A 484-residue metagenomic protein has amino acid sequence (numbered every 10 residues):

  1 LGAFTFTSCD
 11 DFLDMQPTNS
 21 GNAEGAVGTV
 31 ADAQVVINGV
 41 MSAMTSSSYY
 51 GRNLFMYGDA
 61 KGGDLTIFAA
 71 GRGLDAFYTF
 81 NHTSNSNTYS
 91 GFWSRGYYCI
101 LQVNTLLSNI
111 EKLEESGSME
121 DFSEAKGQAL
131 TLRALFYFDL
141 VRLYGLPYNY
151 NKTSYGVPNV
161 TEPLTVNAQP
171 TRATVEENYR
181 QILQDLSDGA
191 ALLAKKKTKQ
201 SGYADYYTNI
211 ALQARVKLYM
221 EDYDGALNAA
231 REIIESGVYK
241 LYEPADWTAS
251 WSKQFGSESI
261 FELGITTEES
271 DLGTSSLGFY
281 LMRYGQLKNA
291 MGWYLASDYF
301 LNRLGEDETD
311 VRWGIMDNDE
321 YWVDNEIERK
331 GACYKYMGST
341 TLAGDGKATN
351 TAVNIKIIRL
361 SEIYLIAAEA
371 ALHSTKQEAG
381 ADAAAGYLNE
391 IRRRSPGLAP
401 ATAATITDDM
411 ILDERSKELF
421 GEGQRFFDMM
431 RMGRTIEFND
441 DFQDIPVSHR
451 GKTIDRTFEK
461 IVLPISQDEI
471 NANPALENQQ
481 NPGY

Functional and structural regions predicted by a protein language model:
C9-M56, Q286-K288, L304-E308, I315 (+1 more regions): Membrane-proximal, proline-rich intrinsically disordered regions
E24, G51-F68, G145-T153, V157 (+2 more regions): Short, surface-exposed recognition loops and adjoining beta-strand edges that mediate ligand/DNA contacts, enriched
A31, M220-E221, L227-A348, V353 (+6 more regions): Extended ligand-binding clefts on enzyme/binding-domain cores
G73-Y144, A173, A191-K196, A348-I355 (+3 more regions): Conserved, well-structured interaction surfaces
Y179, Y223, Q377-A381: TPR-repeat structural position
